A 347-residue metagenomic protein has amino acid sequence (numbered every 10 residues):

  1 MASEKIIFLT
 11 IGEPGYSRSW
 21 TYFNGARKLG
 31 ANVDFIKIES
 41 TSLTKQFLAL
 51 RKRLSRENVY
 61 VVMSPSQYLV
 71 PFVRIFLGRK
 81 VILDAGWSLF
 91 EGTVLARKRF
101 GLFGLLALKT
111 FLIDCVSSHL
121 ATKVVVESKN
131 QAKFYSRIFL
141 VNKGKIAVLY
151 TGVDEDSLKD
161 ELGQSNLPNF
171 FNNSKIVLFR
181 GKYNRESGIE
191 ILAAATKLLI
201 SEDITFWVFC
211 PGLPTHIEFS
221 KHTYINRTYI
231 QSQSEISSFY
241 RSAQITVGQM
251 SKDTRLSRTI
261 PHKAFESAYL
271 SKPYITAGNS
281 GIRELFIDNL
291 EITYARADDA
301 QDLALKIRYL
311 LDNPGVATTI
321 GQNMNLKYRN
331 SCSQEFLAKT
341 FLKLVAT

Functional and structural regions predicted by a protein language model:
T21, G163-Q164, D298, G315-V345: A charged, aromatic-enriched C-terminal amphipathic alpha-helix characteristic of glycosyltransferases across folds
R51, G104-V124: Membrane-proximal helix-turn-helix segments that form the acceptor-binding/catalytic region of lipid-linked
L77-T93: Active-site proximal beta-strand in glycosyltransferases
N130, G152: Carbohydrate-associated surface elements
P168-S187, A193-K197, W207: Conserved donor-binding/catalytic core segment of Leloir-type glycosyltransferases
S187, Q233-F239, Q244-A268, I275-F286: Nucleotide-sugar-dependent
S201, C210, P214-S242: Nucleotide-activated donor-binding/catalytic signature segment of Leloir-type glycosyltransferases, i.e., the conserved
D288-A300, Y309-G315: Conserved acidic donor-binding segment of nucleotide-sugar-dependent glycosyltransferases
